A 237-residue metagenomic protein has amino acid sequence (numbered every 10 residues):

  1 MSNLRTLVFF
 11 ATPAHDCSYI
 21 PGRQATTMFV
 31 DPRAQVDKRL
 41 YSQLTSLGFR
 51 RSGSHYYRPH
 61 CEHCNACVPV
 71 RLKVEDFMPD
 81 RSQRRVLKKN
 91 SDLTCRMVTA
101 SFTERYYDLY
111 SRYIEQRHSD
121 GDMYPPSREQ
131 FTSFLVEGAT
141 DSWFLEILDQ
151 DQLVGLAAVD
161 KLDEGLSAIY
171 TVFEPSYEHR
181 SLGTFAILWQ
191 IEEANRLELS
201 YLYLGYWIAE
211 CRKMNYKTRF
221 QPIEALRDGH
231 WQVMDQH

Functional and structural regions predicted by a protein language model:
S2-A34, R39-R50, S54-V74, D149 (+2 more regions): Conserved donor-binding loop and adjoining core beta-sheet/short helix segment in diverse acyl/aminoacyl transferases
L47, L188-Y201: Conserved acyl-CoA
S52-E62, L72-H179, R219-F220: A conserved beta-strand-loop-helix scaffold within acyl/acetyltransferase catalytic domains
R58, V68-E75, Y201-H237: Active-site/acyl-donor-binding loops of N-acyltransferases
Y110, I187-Q190, K217: Residue-level preference for non-acidic, small/hydrophobic
L166, E174-R180, L199-Y201, Y206-E210: Nucleic-acid nuclease catalytic cores
H179-I191: Conserved acetyl-CoA-binding loop-helix of GNAT-fold acetyltransferases
